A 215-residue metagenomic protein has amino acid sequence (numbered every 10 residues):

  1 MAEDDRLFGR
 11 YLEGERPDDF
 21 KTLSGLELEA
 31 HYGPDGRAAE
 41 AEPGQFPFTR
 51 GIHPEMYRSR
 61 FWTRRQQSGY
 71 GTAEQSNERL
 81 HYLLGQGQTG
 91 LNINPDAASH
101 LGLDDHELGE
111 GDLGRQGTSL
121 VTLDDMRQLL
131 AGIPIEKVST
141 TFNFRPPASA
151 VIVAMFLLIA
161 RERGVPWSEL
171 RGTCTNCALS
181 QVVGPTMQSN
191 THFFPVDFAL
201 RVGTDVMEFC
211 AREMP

Functional and structural regions predicted by a protein language model:
M1-P215: Catalytic alpha/beta active-site cores
